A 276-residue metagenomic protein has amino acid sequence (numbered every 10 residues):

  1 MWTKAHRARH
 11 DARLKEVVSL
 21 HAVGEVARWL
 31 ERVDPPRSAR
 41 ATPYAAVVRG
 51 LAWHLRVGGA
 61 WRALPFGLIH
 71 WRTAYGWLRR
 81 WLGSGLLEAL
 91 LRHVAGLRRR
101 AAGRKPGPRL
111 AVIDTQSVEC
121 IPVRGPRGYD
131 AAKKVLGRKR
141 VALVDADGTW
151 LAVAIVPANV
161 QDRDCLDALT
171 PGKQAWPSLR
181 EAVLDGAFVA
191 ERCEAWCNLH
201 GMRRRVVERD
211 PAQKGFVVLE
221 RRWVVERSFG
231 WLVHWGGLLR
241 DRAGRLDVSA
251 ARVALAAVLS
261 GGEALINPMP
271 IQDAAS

Functional and structural regions predicted by a protein language model:
M1-S276: Short alpha-helical elements
